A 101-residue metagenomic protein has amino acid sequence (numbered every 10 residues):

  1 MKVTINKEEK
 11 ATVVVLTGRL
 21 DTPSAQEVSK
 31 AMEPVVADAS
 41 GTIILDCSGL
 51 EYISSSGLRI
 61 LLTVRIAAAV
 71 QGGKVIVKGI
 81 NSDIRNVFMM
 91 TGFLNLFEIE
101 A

Functional and structural regions predicted by a protein language model:
M1-V15: Short beta-strand/loop segment at the start of cytosolic alpha/beta domains
T22-L96: Amphipathic alpha-helical interaction surfaces in cytosolic regulatory modules
E98-A101: Short acidic-hydrophobic, aromatic-tinged amphipathic segments that line or gate anion-handling sites
